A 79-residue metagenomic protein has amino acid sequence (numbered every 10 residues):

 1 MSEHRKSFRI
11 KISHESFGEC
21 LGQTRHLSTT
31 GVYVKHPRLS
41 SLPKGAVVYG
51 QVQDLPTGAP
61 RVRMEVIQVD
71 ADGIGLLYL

Functional and structural regions predicted by a protein language model:
M1-T29, S41: N-terminal helix initiation/capping motif
G18-C20, G58-P60, D72: Short acidic/polar mixed-charge low-complexity motifs
L21-T24, P60-I67: Short beta-strand-centered aromatic/proline hotspots
G22, G50, G73-G75: Small side chains
V32-K35, V69-L79: Short, solvent-exposed secondary-structure boundary/capping segments
L39-V47: Surface-exposed connector loops and short turns at secondary-structure junctions
S41, Q51, R63-E65: Short, charge-rich amphipathic interface segments used for partner binding and complex assembly
V52-G58: Short, charged beta-turn/beta-strand-edge "cap" motif at the junction between a beta-strand and an adjacent loop
